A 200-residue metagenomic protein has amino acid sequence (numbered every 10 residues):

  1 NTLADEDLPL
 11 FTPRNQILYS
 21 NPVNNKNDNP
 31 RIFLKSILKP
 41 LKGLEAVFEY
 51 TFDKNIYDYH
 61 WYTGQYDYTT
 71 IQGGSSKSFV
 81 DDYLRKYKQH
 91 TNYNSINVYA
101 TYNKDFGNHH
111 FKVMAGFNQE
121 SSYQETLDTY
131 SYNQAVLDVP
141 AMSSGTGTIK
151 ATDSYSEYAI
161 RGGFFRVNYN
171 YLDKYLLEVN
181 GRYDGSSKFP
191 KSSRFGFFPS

Functional and structural regions predicted by a protein language model:
N1-Q16, H60-D82, Y123-A151: Surface-exposed loop/turn segments flanking beta-strands in extracellular/periplasmic regions
R14-W61, L84-D105, K112, Q124-T126 (+2 more regions): Outer-membrane beta-barrel transmembrane strands
K54, Y66, Y183-G185, F197-F198: Active-site-proximal loop/short-helix segments that contain or immediately flank catalytic acid/base residue(s)
G116-N118: N-terminal glycine-rich FAD/FM-binding segment characteristic of electron-transfer flavoproteins
N168, G196-S200: Feature captures outer-membrane beta-barrel proteins of Gram-negative bacteria and organelles
S187-S192: Solvent-exposed loop/turn segments connecting transmembrane beta-strands in outer-membrane beta-barrel proteins
